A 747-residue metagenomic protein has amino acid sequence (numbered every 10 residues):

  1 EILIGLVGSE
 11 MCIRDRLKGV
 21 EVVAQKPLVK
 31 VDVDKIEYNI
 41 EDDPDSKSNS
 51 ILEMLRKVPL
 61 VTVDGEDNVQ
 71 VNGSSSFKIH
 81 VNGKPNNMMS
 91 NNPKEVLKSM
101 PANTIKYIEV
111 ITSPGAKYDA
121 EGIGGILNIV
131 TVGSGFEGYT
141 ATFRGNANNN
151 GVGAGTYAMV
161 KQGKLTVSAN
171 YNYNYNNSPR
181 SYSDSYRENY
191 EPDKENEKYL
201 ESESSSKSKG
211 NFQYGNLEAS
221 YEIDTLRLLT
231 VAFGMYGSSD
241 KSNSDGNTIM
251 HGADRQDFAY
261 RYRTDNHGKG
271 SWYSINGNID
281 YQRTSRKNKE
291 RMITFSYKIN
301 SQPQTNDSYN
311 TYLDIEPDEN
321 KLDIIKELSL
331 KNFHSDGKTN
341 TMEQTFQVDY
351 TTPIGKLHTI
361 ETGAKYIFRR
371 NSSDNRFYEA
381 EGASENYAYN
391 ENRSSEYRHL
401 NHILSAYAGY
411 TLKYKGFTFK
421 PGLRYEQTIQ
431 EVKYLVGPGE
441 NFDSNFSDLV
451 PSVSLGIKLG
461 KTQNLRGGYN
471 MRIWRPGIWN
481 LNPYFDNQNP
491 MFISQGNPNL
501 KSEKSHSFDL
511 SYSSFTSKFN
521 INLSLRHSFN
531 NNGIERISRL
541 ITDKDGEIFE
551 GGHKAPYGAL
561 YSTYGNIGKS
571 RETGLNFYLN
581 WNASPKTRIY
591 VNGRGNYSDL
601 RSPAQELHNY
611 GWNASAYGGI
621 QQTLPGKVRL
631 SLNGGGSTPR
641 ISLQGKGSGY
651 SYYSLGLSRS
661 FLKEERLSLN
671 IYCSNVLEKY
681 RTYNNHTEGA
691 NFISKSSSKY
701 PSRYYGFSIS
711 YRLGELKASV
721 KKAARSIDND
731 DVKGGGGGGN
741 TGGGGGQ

Functional and structural regions predicted by a protein language model:
I2-I13: Single conserved hydrophobic/aromatic residue that forms the stacking wall/gate of nucleotide- or nucleobase-binding
S9-E10, G19, V23, I51-M54 (+3 more regions): N-terminal periplasmic accessory domains that precede and gate Gram-negative outer-membrane beta-barrel machines
E21-S46, V69-H80, K84: N-terminal periplasmic "start-of-domain" segments of outer-membrane beta-barrel proteins
I51, K57, K84-T112: Short acidic/polar hinge/loop motifs at secondary-structure boundaries that mediate gating or recognition
A120-L127, G135-S185, K209-Q213: Outer-membrane beta-barrel translocator/receptor signature
Y214-E222, L226-S238, N266-K433, K458 (+3 more regions): Face-selective signature of the C-terminal outer-membrane beta-barrel domain
E343-Q347, A388-S395, Q495-N497, K501 (+3 more regions): Outer membrane beta-barrel strand-and-loop segments of large Gram-negative receptors, especially TonB-dependent
I429-E431, K461-H506, H527-P556, V676-A690: Surface-exposed extracellular loop regions of Gram-negative outer-membrane beta-barrel proteins, predominantly
